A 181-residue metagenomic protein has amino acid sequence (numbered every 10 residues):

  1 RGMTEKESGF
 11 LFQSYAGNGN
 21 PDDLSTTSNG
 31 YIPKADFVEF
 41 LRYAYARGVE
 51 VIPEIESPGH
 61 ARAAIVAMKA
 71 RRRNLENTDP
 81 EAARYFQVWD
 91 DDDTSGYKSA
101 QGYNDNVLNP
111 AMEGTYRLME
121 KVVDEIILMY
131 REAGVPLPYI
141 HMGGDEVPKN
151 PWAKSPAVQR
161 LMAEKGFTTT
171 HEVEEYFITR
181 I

Functional and structural regions predicted by a protein language model:
R1, F37-F40, P53, M119 (+2 more regions): Extended, hydrophobic alpha-helical segments in both membrane/secreted and soluble proteins
R1-A46, A63-A111, N150-H171: Aromatic- and acidic-residue-enriched carbohydrate-binding clefts of CAZyme catalytic domains
L41-A44, V51-I55, I140-M142: Hydrophobic faces of well-ordered beta-strands that scaffold small-molecule active sites in alpha/beta enzyme cores
R47-G48, G134: Glycine-centered loop/turn motif at secondary-structure junctions
I52-E54, I65-T78, T115-E125: Helix-rich catalytic cores of soluble enzyme domains
I55-A61, G114, E146-P148: Active-site-proximal loop/turn and secondary-structure-junction residues that shape catalytic pockets, frequently
R117-I181: Gly/Pro-rich turn-and-neighbor structural signature
